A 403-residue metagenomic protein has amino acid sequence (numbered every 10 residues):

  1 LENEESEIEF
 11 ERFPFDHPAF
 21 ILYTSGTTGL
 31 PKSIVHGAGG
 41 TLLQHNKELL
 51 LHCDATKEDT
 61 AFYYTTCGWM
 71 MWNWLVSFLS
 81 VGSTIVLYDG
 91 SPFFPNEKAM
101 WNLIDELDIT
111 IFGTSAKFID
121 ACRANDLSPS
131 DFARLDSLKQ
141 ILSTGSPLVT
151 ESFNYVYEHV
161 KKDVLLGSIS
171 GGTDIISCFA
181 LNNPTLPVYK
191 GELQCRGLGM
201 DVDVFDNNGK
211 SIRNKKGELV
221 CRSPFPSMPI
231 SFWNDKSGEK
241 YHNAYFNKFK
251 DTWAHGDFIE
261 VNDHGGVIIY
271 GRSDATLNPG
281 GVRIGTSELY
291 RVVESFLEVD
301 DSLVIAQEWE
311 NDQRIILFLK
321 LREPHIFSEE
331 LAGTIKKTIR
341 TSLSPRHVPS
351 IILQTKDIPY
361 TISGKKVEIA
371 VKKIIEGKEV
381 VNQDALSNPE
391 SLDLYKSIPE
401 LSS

Functional and structural regions predicted by a protein language model:
L1-Y23, L30, G40, H45 (+1 more regions): Conserved pre-ATP/AMP-binding loop-to-beta segment of ANL
P18, T24-T27, L49, A61 (+7 more regions): Conserved S/T- and glycine-rich ATP-binding loop of Class I adenylate-forming
P31-S33, Q44-E48, N73-W74, W101 (+8 more regions): Adenylate-forming
L42-T60, M70-T110, N125: Conserved AMP-binding/adenylation subdomain of ANL enzymes
S83, T110-G113, R123-V188: Gly/Ser/Thr-rich phosphate-binding loop
F93, D105, F112, F225 (+9 more regions): AMP-binding/adenylate-forming catalytic core of the ANL superfamily
G197, K210-N247, I284, E379-V380: Conserved ATP/PPi-binding loop(s) of AMP-dependent carboxylate-activating enzymes
P359, I374-S403: Acidic/polar alpha-helix N-cap and adjacent early helical turns within long charge-rich amphipathic helices/linkers
